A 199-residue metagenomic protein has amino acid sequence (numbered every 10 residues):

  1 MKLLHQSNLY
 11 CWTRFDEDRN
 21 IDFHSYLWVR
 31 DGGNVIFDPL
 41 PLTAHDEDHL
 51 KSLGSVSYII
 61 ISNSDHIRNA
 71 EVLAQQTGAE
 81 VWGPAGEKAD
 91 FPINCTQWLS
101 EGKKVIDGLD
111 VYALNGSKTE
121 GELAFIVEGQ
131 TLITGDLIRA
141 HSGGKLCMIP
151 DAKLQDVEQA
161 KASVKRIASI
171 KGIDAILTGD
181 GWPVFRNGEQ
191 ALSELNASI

Functional and structural regions predicted by a protein language model:
M1-H45, L123-A140: Conserved beta-strand hairpin/beta-sheet module of binuclear metal-dependent hydrolase folds, prominently
Y10, N34-I36, D110, N115-S198: Metallo-beta-lactamase
E17-R19, L40-A44, N63-H66, G116-T119 (+1 more regions): Short beta->alpha connector loops
T43-P84: Active-site metal-binding motif and surrounding structural segment of the metallo-beta-lactamase
D46-D48, N69-E71, P92-I93, G143-G144 (+1 more regions): Short glycine-/acidic-enriched loop or helix-start segments at secondary-structure transitions that form or flank
S57, T96, D174: Conserved acidic residues
H66, E87-K88, P183: Alpha-helix capping/helix-boundary segments
E71-N115: Helix-adjacent hinge/juxtasegments
